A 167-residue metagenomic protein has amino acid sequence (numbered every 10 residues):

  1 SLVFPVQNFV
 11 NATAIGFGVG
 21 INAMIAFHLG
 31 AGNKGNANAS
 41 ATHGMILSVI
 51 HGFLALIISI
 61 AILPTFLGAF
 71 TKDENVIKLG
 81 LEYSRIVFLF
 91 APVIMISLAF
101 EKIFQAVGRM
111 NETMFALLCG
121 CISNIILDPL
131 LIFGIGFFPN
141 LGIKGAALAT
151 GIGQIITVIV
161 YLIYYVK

Functional and structural regions predicted by a protein language model:
S1-I57, I94-T113: Small-residue-rich hydrophobic transmembrane alpha-helices
A12, N124-D128, V158-L162: Hydrophobic transmembrane alpha-helices of multi-pass small-molecule transporters
G16, I57, C121-I122, I155: Hydrophobic/small/kink-forming positions within alpha-helical transmembrane segments of polytopic membrane proteins
I21, I62-L63, F100, L127-D128 (+1 more regions): Hydrophobic/aromatic residues in alpha-helical transmembrane segments
I25-P92, F138-K167: Short alpha-helical transmembrane segments in multi-pass integral membrane proteins
S48, I103-L130, L148-G151: Alpha-helical transmembrane segments of multi-pass membrane transporters/permeases
I86, F90-M95, L117-I125: Transmembrane alpha-helical segments of multi-pass small-molecule transport proteins
G134: Glycan-recognition patch characteristic of GH18 chitinases/ENGases and related GlcNAc/peptidoglycan-binding proteins
